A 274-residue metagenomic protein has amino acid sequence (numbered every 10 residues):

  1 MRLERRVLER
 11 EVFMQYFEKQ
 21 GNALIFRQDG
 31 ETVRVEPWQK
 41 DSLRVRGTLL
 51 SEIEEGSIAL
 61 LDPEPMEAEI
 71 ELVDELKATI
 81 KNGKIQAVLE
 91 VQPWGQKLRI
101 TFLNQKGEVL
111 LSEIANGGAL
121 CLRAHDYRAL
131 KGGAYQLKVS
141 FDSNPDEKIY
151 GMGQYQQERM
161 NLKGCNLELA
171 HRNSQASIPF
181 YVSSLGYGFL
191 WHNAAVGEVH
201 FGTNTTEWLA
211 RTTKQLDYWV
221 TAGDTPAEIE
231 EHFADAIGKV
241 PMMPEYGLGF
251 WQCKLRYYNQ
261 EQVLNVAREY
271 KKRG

Functional and structural regions predicted by a protein language model:
M1-G247, Q252-L255, Q262-R268: N-terminal accessory segment at the very beginning of proteins
K271-G274: Short, intrinsically disordered, charge-balanced linker/junction segments flanking boundaries in proteins
